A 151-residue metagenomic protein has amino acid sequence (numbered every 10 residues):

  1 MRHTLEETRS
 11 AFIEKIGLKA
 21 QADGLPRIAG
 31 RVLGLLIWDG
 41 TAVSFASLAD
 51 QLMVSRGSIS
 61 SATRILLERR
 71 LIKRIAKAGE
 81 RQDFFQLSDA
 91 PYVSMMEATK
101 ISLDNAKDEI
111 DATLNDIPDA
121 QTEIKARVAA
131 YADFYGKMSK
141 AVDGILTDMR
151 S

Functional and structural regions predicted by a protein language model:
M1-D23: N-terminal leader segment of winged-helix/HTH proteins
A22-D23, I37-G40: Short helix-capping/hinge SLiMs at alpha-helix to coil transitions
D23-I28, S44, K77-E97: Short, cationic-aromatic polyanion-contact patches
S47-D50, L66: A short acidic, leucine-rich amphipathic alpha-helix
R70: Glycine-centered, phosphate/nucleic-acid-interacting loop/turn motifs that mediate DNA/RNA or nucleotide
N115-S151: C-terminal regulatory/oligomerization modules of transcriptional regulators
